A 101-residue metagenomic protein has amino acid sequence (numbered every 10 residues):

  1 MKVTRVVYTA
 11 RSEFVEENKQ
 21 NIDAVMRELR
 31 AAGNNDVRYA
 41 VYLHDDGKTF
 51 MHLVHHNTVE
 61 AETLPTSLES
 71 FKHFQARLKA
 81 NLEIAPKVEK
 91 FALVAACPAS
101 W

Functional and structural regions predicted by a protein language model:
K2-T9, M51: Active-site-flanking beta-strand signature of metal-NTP-handling nucleotidyl enzymes and homologous cyclase-like
V3, R38-Y39: Short hydrophobic/aromatic beta-strand element in the GNAT-like acyltransferase core that lines or flanks the acyl-donor
T9-Q20: Short, surface-exposed ligand-recognition loops at beta-strand->loop->(often short) alpha-helix junctions that present
A24, E28-R38, V54-K90: An amphipathic, aromatic/His-enriched active-site/gating alpha helix that lines ligand/cofactor pockets
Y42-G47: A short beta-turn/loop motif at secondary-structure boundaries
K48, V59, C97: Flexible, glycine-rich phosphate/dinucleotide-binding loops and adjacent beta-alpha linkers at cofactor/substrate
M51-V54, S100-W101: Short aromatic-enriched loop/helix-cap "lid" or pocket-rim segments at secondary-structure transitions that line
F91-W101: Short, low-order "capping/linker" segments at domain edges
